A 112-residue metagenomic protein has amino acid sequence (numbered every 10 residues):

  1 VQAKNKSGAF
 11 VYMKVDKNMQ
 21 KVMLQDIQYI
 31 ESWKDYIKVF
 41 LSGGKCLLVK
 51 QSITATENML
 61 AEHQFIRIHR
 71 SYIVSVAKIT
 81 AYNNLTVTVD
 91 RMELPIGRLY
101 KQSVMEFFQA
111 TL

Functional and structural regions predicted by a protein language model:
V1-L112: Basic, polyanion-interacting recognition surfaces, primarily in bacterial LytTR/OmpR-type DNA-binding effector domains
